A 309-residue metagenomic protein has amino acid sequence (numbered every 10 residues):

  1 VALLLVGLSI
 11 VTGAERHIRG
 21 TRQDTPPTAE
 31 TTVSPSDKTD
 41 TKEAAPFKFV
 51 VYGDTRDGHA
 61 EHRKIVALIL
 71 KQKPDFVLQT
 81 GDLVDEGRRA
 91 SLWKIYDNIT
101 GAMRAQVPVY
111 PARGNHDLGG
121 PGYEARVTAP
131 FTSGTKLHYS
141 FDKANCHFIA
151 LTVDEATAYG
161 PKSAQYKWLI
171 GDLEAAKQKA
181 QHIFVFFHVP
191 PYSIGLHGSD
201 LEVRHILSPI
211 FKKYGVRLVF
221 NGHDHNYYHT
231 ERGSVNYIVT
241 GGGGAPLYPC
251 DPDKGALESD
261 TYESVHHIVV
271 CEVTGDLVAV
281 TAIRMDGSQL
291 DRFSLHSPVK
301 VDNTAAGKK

Functional and structural regions predicted by a protein language model:
V1-E15: Sec-dependent N-terminal signal peptides
R16-L92, S193-I194: N-terminal active-site segment of His-dependent metallophosphoesterases
R16-T31, T261-K309: A short C-terminal boundary segment appended to hydrolase-like catalytic domains
T31-V33, A90-H182, G198-L218, D224-T274: Extended active-site neighborhood of metal-dependent phosphoesterases/phosphodiesterases
F49-V51, V77-Q79, P111-A112, V185 (+1 more regions): Residue-level marker for buried hydrophobic side chains located in beta-strands that build the well-ordered beta-sheet
V51, Q79, D142-K143, E231-R232 (+3 more regions): Generic beta-strand structural signal
D54, G81-D82, G114-N115, H188 (+1 more regions): Active-site glycine-centered loops adjacent to acidic/histidine catalytic or metal-binding residues that shape
R113, I183-I194: Active-site segments of SGNH/GDSL-like serine hydrolases that catalyze O-acetyl group transfer/hydrolysis on lipids
